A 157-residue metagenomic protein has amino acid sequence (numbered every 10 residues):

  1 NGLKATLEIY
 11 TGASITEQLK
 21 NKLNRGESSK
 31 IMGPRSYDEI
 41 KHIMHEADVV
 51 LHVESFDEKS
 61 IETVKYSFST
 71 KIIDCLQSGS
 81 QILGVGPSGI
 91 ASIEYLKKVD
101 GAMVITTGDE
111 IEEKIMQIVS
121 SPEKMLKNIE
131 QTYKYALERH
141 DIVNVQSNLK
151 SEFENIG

Functional and structural regions predicted by a protein language model:
G2-E46, K59: Nucleotide-activated donor-binding/catalytic signature segment of Leloir-type glycosyltransferases, i.e., the conserved
Q18, D38-I40, K71, E110-K114: Short acidic active-site motifs
R35-S36, F68, T107, D141: Short loop/turn segments at beta->alpha junctions
D38-I40, V50-I73, I82-E94: Nucleotide-sugar-dependent
I43-E46, K114-I118, E152: CheY-like receiver
L76-Q77: Short alpha-helix at the nucleotide-sugar/activated-sugar donor binding site of glycosyltransferases and closely
P87-M116: Change "using UDP/GDP/dTDP sugars" to "using nucleotide sugars
T106-E110, E123-F153: A charged, aromatic-enriched C-terminal amphipathic alpha-helix characteristic of glycosyltransferases across folds
